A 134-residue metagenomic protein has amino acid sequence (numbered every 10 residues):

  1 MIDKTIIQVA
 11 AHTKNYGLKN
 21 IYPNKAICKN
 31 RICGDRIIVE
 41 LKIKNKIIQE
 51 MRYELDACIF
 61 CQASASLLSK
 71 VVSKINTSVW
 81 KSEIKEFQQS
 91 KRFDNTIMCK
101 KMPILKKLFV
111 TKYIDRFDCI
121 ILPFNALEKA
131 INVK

Functional and structural regions predicted by a protein language model:
I2-Y16, S78, I84-K134: C-terminal binding/interaction regions
Q8, H12, Y16-L55: Structured beta-strand/loop patches that form or line metal/cofactor-binding pockets in enzymes
C33, C58, R116-C119: Functionally engaged cysteine thiol sites
I38, C61, K70: Short, electropositive, low-hydrophobicity segments enriched in small/polar residues
A57-S64: Short, thiol/selenol-centered motifs that function as redox-active sites or metal-ligating centers
I59, I75-S78: A generic structural signal for alpha-helix starts
S64-I75: Alpha-helical support elements that line or immediately flank enzyme active sites and cofactor-binding pockets
K70-V72, S82-K85: Short C-terminal domain-edge/linker segments immediately following a structured domain
